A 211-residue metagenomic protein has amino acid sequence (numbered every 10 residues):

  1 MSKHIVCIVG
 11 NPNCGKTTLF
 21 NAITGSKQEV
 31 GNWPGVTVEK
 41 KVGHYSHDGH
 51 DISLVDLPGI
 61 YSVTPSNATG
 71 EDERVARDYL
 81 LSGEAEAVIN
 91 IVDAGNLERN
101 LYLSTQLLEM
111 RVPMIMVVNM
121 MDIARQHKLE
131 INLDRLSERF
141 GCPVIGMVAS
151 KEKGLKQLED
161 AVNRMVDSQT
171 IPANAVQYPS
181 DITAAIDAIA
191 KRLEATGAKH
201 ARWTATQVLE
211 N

Functional and structural regions predicted by a protein language model:
M1-P65, S82-G83: Conserved G1/Walker A P-loop phosphate-binding module
L19-F20, V38, L54-D56, A76 (+4 more regions): Residue-level signature of catalytic and energy-coupling elements of molecular machines, predominantly ATP/GTP-dependent
G31, P65, N100, Q126-L129 (+1 more regions): Alpha-helix N-cap/helix-start motif
G35, G59-Y61, A94-E98, M120-R125 (+1 more regions): Conserved nucleotide-binding/hydrolysis micro-motifs of P-loop NTPases
G43-G49, E71, V75-V144: Conserved C-terminal guanine-recognition region of P-loop GTPase G domains, centered on the G4
I115, R125-N211: Alpha-helical transmembrane helix bundles of large polytopic membrane transport and channel proteins
